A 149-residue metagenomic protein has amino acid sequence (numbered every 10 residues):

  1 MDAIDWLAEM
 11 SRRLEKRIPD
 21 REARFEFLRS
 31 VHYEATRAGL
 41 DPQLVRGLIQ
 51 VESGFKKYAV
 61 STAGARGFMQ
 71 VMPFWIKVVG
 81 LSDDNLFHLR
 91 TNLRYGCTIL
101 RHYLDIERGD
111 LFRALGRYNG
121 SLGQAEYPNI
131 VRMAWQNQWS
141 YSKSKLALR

Functional and structural regions predicted by a protein language model:
M1-R149: Catalytic glycan-binding domains that act on GlcNAc-containing polysaccharides
